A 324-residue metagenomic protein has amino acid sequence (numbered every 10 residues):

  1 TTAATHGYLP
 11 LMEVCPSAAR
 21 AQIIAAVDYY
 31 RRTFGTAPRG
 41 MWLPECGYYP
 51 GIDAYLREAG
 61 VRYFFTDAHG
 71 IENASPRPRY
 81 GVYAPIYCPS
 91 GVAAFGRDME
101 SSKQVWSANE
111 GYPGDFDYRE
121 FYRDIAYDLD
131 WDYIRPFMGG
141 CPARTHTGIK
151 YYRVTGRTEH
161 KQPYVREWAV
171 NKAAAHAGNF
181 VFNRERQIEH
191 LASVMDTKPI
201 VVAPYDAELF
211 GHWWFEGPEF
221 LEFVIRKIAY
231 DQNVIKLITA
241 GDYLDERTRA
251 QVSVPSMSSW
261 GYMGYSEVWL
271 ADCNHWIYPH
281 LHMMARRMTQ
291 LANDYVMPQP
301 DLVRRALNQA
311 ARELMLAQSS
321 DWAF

Functional and structural regions predicted by a protein language model:
T1-T5: N-terminal catalytic cores of secreted or lumenal carbohydrate-active enzymes
P16-L43, E120, N183-P204: CE4/NodB-like, metal-dependent polysaccharide N-deacetylase domain that modifies extracellular/periplasmic N-acetylated
Y29, T33, Y55-A59, F223-D231: Alpha-helical structural signal in soluble globular domains
W42-P50, E208-G211: Gly/Ser/Thr-rich loops at beta-strand to alpha-helix junctions that form or flank small-molecule/cofactor-binding
G47, I52-V61, R77: Hydrophobic, small-residue-rich alpha-helical packing segments that form membrane-like cores
V61-A74, I238-T239: His/Asp/Glu-enriched short active-site or ligand-binding loop at hydrolase and phosphoryl-transfer sites
S75-F324: Active-site and substrate-binding clefts of carbohydrate-active enzymes
